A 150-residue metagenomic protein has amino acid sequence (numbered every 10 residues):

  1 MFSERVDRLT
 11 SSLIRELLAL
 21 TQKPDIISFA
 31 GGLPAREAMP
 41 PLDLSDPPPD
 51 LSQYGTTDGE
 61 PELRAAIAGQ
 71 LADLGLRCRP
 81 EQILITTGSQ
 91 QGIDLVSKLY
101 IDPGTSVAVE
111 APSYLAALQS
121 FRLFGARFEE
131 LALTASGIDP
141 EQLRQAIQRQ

Functional and structural regions predicted by a protein language model:
M1-E62, G69: N-terminal "arm"/small-domain region of PLP-dependent enzymes with the aminotransferase-like
L51-Q150: Conserved core of the PLP fold type I
